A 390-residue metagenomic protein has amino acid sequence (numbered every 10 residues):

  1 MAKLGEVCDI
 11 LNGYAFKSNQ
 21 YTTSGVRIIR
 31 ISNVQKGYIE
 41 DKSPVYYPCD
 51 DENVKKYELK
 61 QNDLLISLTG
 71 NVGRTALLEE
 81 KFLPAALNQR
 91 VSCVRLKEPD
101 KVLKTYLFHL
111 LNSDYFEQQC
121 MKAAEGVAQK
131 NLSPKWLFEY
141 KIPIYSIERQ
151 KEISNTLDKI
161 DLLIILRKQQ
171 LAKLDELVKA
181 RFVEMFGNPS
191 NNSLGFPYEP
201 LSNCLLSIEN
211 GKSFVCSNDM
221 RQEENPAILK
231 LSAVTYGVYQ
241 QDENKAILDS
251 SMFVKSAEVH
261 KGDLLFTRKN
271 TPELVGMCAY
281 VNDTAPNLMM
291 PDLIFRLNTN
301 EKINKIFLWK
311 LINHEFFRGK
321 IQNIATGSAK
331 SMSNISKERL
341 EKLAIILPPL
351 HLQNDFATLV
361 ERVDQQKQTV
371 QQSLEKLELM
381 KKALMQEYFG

Functional and structural regions predicted by a protein language model:
M1-G13, E139-N155, Q169-K212, K342 (+2 more regions): Non-catalytic DNA-recognition/assembly elements of restriction-modification systems
G5-S18, S32-L64, S202-N218, S232-L264: Sequence-specific dsDNA recognition surfaces
K17-S24, K122-A123, L194-P197, V215-R221 (+1 more regions): Short coil/turn segments at secondary-structure boundaries
G25, S43, N88-R90, N225 (+1 more regions): A generic structural signal for short beta-strands and their flanking turns/coil linkers
R30-I31, V54-N112, K230, V254-N313 (+1 more regions): A short beta-sheet element
A85-S92, V102-T105, E125-E148, N287-F295 (+2 more regions): A short glycine-rich beta-alpha junction/loop motif
F116-Q119, F317-K320: Periplasmic-binding protein-like
L163-K168: Contiguous mid-protein beta-loop-alpha structural module that forms a pocket-lining wall or clamp of enzyme active
